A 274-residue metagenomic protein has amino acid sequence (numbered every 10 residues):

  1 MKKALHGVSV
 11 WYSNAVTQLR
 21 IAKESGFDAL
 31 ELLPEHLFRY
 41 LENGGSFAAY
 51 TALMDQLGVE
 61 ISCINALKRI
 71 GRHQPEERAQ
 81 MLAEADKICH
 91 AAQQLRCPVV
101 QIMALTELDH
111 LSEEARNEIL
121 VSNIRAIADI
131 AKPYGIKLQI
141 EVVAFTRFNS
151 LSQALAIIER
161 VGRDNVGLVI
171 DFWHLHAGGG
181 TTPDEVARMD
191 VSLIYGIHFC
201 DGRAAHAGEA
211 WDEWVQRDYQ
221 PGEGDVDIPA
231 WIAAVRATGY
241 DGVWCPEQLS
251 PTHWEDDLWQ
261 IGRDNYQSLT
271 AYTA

Functional and structural regions predicted by a protein language model:
M1-A4, W11-Y12, V16-G26, R96 (+2 more regions): Histidine-acidic metal/acid-base catalytic patches
M1-H6, I61-R72, A104-E107, H206-W211: N-terminal small/glycine-rich loop or linker at the start of catalytic domains across soluble metabolic enzymes
H6-V10, L33-E35, A66-R69, L105-E107 (+4 more regions): Active-site beta-loop-alpha junctions enriched in small/polar residues
V16, L53-L57, H73-G167: Active-site acidic/histidine proton-transfer and metal-coordination neighborhood in alpha/beta enzyme cores
D28-A29, E60, P98, K137 (+1 more regions): Residue-level detector of anion-binding/catalytic polar loops
E31, C63-N65, Q101, Q139 (+2 more regions): Conserved beta-strand positions in the central sheet of alpha/beta enzyme cores
E31-D55, A104-L111: Glycine-rich, proline-tolerant flexible connector loops at the mouths of alpha/beta enzymes
L41-G44, H73-A79, L111-R116, G179-T181 (+2 more regions): Short, solvent-exposed loop/turn segments at secondary-structure boundaries
